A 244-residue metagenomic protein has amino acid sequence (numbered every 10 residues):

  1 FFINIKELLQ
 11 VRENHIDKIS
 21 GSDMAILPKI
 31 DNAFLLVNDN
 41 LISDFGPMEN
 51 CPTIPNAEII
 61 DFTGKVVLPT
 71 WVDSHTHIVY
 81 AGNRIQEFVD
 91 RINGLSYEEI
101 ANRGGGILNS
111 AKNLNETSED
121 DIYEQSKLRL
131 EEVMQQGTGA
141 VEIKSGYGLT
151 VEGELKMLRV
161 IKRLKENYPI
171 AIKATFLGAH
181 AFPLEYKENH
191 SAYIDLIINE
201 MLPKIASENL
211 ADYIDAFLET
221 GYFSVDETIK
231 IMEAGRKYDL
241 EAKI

Functional and structural regions predicted by a protein language model:
F1, A57-D61, A174: Conserved beta-strand scaffold positions in the cores of enzyme catalytic domains, especially in NTP/NDP-utilizing
F1-T53: N-terminal metal-binding scaffold of metallo-dependent hydrolase/deaminase domains
I5, L35, N40, G64 (+5 more regions): Divalent metal-coordination and catalytic microenvironments
D31, M48-P69, D73: Active-site metal-binding motif and surrounding structural segment of the metallo-beta-lactamase
F62-Q125: Metal-associated gating/positioning segment near the N- to mid-region
S96, G104, G137, R236-D239: Glycine-centered loop/turn motif at secondary-structure junctions
S110-Q125, E131, G139-I244: Metal-coordinating catalytic core of metallo-dependent amide/deamination hydrolases
